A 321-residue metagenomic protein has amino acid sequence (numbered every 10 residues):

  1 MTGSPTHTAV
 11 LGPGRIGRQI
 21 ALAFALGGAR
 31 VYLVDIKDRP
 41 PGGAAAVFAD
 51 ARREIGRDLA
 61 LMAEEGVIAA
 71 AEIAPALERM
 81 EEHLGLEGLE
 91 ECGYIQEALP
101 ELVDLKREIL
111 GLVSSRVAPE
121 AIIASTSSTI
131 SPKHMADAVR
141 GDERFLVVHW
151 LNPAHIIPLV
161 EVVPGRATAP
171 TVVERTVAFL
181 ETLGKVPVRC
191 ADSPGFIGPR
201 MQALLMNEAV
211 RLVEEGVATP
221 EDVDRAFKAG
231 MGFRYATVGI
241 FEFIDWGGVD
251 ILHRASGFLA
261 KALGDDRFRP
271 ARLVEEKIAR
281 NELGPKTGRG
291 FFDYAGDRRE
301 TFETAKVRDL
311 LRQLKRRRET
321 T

Functional and structural regions predicted by a protein language model:
M1-D58, E65, R116: NAD(P)+-binding Rossmann beta1-loop-alpha1 motif at the extreme N-terminus of oxidoreductases
T2, K185-D192, E214-E215, P220-T321: NAD(P)-dependent Rossmann-like dehydrogenase/reductase catalytic/cofactor-binding core
G27-R30, G141, V162-S193, L205-F233: Internal alpha-helical scaffold of NAD(P)-dependent oxidoreductase catalytic cores
Y32-V34, E81-H83, Q96, A124 (+2 more regions): Hydrophobic/aromatic beta-strand patches that form the interior of the parallel beta-sheet core in alpha/beta enzyme
I36-R39, A154-V162, A236-V238: Acidic/polar active-site rim loop that often engages polyanionic ligands
D58-R116: A structured beta-alpha segment of the ubiquitous adenosine-cofactor-binding alpha/beta core
L99-L159: Rossmann-like NAD(P)(H) cofactor-binding subdomain of soluble oxidoreductases
